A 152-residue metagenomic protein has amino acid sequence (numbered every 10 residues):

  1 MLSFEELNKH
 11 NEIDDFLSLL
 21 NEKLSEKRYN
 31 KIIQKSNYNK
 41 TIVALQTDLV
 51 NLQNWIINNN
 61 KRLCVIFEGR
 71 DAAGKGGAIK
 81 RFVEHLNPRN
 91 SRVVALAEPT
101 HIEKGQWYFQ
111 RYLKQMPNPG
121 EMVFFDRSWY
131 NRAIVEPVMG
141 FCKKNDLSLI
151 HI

Functional and structural regions predicted by a protein language model:
M1-A44: Charged, amphipathic alpha-helical linker segments immediately N-terminal to NTP-binding catalytic cores
T47-I57: Pre-Walker A adenine-sensing motif
L49, D71, F124: Residue-level signature of catalytic and energy-coupling elements of molecular machines, predominantly ATP/GTP-dependent
N59-V65, G120: Pre-Walker A (Motif I) flank of P-loop NTPase domains
F67-F82: Glycine-rich phosphate-binding P-loop
K80-N87, L113-P117: Short, surface-exposed basic-aromatic patches at helix termini and helix-loop junctions that form
S91-L96, H101-D146: Conserved nucleotide-sensing/catalytic segment adjacent to the nucleotide-binding pocket in NTP-handling enzymes
I150-I152: Conserved small/polar residues in nucleotide/adenosyl-binding loops
